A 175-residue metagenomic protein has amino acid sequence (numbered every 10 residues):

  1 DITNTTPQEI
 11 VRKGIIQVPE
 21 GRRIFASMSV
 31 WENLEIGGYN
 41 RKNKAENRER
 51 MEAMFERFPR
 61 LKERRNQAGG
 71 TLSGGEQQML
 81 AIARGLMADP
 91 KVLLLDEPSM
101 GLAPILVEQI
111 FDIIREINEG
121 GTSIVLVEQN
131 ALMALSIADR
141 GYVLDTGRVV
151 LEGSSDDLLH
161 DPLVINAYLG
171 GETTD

Functional and structural regions predicted by a protein language model:
D1-K13: ABC ATPase NBD Q-loop/coupling interface
T5-P7, V30-E49, R57-K62, N66 (+1 more regions): ABC-type ATPase nucleotide-binding domains, specifically the catalytic core motifs of the NBD
M28, L72, G85-L86: ABC ATPase signature
A68-L72, E76: Conserved ABC ATPase signature
M87-K91: A short, proline-enriched helix->beta-strand linker immediately N-terminal to the Walker B motif in ABC-type P-loop
L93-E97: Catalytic Walker B motif of ABC-type/P-loop ATPase nucleotide-binding domains
R140, E152: Short, glycine/charged-rich "phosphate-handling" switch motifs in NTP-dependent and phosphotransfer domains
